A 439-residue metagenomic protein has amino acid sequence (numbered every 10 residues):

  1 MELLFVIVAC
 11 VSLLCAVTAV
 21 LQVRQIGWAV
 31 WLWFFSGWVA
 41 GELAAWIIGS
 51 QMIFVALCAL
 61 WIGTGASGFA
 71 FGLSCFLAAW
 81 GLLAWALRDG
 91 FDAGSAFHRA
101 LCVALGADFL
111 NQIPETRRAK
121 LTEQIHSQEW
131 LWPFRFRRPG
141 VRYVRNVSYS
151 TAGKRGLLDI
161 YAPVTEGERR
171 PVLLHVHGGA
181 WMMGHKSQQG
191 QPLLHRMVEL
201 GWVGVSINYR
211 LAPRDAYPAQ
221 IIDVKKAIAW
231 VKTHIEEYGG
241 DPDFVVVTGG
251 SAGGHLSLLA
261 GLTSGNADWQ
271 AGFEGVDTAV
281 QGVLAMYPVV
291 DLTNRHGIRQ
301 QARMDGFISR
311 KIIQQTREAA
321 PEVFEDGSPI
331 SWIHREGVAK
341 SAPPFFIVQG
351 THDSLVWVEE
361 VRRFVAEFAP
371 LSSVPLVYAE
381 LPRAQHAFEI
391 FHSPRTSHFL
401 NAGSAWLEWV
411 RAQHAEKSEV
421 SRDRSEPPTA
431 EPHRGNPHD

Functional and structural regions predicted by a protein language model:
M1-R422, E426-P427, P432, H438-D439: Alpha/beta-hydrolase superfamily serine-hydrolase fold, recognizing
